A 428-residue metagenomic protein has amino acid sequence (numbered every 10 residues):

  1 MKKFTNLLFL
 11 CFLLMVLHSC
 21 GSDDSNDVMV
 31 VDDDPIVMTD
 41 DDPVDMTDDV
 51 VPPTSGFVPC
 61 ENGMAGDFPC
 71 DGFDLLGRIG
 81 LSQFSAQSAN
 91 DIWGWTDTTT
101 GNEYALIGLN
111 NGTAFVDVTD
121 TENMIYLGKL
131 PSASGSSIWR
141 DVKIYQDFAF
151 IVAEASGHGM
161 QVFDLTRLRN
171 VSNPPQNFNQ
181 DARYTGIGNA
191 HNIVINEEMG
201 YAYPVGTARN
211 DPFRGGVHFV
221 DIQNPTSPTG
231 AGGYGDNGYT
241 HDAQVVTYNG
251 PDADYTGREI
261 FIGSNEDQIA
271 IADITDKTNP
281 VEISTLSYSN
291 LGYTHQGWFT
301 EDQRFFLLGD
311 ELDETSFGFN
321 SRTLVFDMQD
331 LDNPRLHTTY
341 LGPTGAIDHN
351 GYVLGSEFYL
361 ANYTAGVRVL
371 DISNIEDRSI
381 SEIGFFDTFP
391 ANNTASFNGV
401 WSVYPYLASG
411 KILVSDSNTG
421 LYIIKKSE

Functional and structural regions predicted by a protein language model:
K3-L10: Sec-dependent signal peptide recognition, specifically the positively charged N-region followed immediately by
V16-S19: C-terminal motif of bacterial Sec signal peptides marking the signal peptidase cleavage site
G21-E428: Feature marking well-ordered beta-strand scaffolds used for ligand recognition
